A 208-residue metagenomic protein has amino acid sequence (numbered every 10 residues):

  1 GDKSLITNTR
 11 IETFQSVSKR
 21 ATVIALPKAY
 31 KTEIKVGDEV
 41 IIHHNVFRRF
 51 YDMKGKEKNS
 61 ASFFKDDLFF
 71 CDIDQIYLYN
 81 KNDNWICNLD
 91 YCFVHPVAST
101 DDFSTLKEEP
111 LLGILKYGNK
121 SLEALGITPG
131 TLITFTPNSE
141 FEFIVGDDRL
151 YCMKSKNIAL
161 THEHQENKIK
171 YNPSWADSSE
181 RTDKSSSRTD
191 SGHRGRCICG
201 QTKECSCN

Functional and structural regions predicted by a protein language model:
G1-D183: Acidic-enriched and Gly/Ser
L5, S187-D190: Intrinsic disorder/low-complexity signature
Y51, H193-R194: Acidic, low-complexity, intrinsically disordered interaction modules
S174, R196-I198: Residues in intrinsically disordered, low-complexity segments of regulatory proteins
R181, R188, R194-R196: Basic polycationic patches enriched in arginine
Q201-E204: Cys/His-rich microdomains that often coordinate metals
